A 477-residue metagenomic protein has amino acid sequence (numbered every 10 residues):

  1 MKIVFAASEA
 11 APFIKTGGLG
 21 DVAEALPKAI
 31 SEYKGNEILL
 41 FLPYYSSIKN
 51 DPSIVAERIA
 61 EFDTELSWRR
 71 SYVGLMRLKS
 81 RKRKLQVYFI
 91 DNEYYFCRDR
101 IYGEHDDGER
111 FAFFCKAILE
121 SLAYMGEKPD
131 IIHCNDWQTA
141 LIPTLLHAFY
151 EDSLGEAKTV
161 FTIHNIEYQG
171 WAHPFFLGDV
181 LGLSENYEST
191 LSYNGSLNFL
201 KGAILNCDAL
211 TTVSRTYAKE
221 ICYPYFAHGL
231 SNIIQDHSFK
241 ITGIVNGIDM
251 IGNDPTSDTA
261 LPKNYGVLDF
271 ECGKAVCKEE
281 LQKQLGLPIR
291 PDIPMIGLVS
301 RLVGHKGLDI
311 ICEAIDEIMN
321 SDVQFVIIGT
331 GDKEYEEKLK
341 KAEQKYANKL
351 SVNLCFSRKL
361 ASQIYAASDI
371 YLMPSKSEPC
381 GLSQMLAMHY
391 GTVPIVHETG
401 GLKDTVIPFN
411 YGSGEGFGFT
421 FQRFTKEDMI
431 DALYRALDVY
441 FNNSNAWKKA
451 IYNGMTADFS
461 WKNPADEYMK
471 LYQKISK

Functional and structural regions predicted by a protein language model:
M1-K477: Catalytic cores of nucleotide-sugar-dependent glycosyltransferases that transfer UDP/GDP/TDP-activated
